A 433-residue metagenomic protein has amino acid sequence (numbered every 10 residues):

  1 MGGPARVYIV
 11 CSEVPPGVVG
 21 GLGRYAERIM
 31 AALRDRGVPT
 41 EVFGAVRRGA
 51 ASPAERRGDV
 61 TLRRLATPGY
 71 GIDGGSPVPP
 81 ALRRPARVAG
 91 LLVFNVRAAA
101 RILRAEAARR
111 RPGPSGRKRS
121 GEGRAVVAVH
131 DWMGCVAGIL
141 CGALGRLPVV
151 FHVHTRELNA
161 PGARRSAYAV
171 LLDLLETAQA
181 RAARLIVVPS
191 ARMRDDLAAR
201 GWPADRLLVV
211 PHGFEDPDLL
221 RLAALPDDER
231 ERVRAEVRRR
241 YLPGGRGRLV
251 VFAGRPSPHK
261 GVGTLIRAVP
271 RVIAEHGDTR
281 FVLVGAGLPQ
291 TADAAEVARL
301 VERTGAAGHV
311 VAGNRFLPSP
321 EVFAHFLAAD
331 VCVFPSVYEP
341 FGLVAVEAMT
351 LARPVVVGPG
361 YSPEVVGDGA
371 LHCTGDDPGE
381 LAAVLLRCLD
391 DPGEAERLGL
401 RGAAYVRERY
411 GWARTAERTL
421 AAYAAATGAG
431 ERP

Functional and structural regions predicted by a protein language model:
R24, R248, F252-R271, A295 (+1 more regions): A conserved mid-protein helix/loop that constitutes part of the nucleotide-sugar donor-binding site
G145-P148, L158-A182, E229: Nucleotide-sugar donor phosphate/pyrophosphate-binding loop at the beta->alpha transition of glycosyltransferases
R192, G213: Carbohydrate-associated surface elements
A294-F316: Nucleotide-activated donor-binding/catalytic signature segment of Leloir-type glycosyltransferases, i.e., the conserved
A324-A329: Short alpha-helical donor nucleotide-sugar binding micro-motif in glycosyltransferases
V337: Aromatic "clamp/platform" in nucleotide-sugar-dependent glycosyltransferases that forms part of the donor/acceptor
T350, P354-G358: Short hydrophobic beta-strand element within catalytic cores of glycosyltransferases and related nucleotide-activated
A370-G379, R387-G393: Conserved acidic donor-binding segment of nucleotide-sugar-dependent glycosyltransferases
